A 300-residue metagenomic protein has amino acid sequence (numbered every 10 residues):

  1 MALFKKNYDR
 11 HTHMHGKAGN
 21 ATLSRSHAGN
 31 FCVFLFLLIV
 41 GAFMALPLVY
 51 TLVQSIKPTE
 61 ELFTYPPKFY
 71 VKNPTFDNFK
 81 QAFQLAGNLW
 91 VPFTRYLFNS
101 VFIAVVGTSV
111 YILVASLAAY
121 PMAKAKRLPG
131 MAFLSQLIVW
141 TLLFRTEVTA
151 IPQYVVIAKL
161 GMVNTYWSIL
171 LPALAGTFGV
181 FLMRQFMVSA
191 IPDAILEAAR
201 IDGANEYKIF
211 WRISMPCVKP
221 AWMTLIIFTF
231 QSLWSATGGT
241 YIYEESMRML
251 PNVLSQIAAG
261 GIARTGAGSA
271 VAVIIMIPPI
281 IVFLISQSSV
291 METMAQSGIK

Functional and structural regions predicted by a protein language model:
A2-K300: A hydrophobic, multi-pass inner-membrane permease signature
